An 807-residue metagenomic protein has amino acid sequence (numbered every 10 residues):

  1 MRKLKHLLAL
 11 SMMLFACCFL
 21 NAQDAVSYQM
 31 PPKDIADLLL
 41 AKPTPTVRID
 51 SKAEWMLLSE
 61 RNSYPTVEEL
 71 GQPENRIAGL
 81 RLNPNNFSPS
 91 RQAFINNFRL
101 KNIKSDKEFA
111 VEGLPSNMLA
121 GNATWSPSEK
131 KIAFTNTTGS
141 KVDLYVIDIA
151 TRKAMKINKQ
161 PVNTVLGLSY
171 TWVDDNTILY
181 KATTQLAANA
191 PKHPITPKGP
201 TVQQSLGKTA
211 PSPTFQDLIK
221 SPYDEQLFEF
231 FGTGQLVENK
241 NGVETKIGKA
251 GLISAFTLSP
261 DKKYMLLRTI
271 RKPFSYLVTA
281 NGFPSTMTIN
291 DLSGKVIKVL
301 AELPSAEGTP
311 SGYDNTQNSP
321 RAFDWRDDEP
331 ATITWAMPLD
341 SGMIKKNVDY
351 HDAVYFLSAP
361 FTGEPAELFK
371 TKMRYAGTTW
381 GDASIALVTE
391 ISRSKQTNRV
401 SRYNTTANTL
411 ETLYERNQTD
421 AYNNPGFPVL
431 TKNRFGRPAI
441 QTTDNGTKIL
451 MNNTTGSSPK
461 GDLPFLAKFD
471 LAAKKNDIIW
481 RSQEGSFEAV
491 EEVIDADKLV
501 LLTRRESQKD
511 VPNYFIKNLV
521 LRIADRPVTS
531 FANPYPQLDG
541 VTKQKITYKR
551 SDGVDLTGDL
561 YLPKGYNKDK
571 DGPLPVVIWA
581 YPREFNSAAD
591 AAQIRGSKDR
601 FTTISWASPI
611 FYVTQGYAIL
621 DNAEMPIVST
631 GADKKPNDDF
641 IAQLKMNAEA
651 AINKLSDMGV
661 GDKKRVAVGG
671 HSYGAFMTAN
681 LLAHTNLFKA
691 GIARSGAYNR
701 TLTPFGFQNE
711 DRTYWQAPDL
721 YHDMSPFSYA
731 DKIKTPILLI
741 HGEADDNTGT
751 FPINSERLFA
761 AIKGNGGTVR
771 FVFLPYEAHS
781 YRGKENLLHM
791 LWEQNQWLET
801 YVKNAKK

Functional and structural regions predicted by a protein language model:
M1-A9: Bacterial N-terminal signal peptides that target proteins for export
S11-M13, L20-A524, S530-G540, D555 (+2 more regions): Beta-propeller folds
L38, M287, I333, L413 (+7 more regions): Conserved hydrophobic/aromatic pocket- or pore-lining residues that grip, position, or stack substrates in active sites
Q92-R99, I103, G596-K807: Active-site-proximal cap/loop segments of hydrolase catalytic domains
K181, Y561, W579-A580, G669 (+1 more regions): Short hydrophobic segments within beta-strands
T529-G572: N-terminal cap/lid segment of alpha/beta-hydrolase-fold proteins
D571-R583: Short beta-strand element of the alpha/beta-hydrolase
E584-N586, I619: Serine-hydrolase catalytic-loop signature spanning alpha/beta hydrolases and amidase-signature enzymes
